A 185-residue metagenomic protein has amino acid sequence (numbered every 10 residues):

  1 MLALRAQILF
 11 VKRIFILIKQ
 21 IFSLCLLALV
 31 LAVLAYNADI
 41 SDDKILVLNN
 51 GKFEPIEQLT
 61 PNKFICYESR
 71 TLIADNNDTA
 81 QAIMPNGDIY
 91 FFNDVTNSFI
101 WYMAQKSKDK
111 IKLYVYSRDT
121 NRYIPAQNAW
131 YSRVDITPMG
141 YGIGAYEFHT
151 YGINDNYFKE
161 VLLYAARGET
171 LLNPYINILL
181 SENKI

Functional and structural regions predicted by a protein language model:
L2, I8-F91, V95-I185: Intrinsically disordered, low-complexity linkers and terminal regions that flank or interleave Cys/His-based
